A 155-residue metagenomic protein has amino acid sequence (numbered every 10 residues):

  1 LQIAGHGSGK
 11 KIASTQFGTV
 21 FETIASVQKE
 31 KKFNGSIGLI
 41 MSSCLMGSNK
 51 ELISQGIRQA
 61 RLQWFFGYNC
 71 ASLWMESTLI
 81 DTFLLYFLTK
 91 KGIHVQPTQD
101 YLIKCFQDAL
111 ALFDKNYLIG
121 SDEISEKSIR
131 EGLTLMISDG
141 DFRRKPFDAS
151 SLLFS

Functional and structural regions predicted by a protein language model:
L1-G7: Short loop/turn segments at strand-loop or loop-helix junctions that form parts of catalytic or ligand-binding pockets
S8-I12: Short active-site-adjacent helix-start/loop capping segments
S14-L79: Catalytic cores of nucleophile-dependent amide-cleaving enzymes
V20-V27, G92-S155: Caspase-like cysteine protease fold
L62, K90-I93: Alpha-helix capping at helix-to-loop junctions
T78-K91: Short, small-residue alpha-helix embedded
